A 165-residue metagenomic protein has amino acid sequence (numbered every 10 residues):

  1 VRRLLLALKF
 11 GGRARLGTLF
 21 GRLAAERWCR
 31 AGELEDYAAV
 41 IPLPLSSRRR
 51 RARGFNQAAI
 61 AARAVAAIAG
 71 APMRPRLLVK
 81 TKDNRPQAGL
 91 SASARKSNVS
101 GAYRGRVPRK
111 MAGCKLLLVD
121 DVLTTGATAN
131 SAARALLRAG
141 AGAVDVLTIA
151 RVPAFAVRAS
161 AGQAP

Functional and structural regions predicted by a protein language model:
V1-L118, T125-P165: Conserved PRPP/pyrophosphate-binding segment of the phosphoribosyltransferase/PRPP-pathway fold
